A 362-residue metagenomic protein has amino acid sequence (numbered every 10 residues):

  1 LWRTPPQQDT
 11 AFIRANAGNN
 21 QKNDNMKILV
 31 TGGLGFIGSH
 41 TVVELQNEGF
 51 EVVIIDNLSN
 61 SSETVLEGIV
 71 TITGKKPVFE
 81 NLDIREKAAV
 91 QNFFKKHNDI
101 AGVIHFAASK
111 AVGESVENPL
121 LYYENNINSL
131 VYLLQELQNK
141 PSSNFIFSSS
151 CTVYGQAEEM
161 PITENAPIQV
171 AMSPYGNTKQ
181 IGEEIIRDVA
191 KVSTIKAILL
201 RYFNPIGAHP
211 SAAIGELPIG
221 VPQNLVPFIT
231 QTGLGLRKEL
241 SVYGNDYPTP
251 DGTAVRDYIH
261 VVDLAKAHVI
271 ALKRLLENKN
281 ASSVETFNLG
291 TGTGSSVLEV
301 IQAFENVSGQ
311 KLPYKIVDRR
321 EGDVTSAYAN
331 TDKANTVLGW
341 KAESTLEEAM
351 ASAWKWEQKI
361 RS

Functional and structural regions predicted by a protein language model:
Q7-Q8, Q21: Low-complexity, intrinsically disordered or signal/transmembrane-proximal segments
N23-A208: N-terminal Rossmann-like NAD(P)+-binding domain of SDR-like oxidoreductases, especially those catalyzing
F36, S173, R201, E216 (+4 more regions): Amphipathic alpha-helical recognition patches that constitute DNA-binding helices
Y123, M172-Q180, G215, I219-Q223 (+2 more regions): Short-chain dehydrogenase/reductase
S211-A213: Catalytic core of nucleotidyl cyclases, primarily class III adenylyl/guanylyl cyclases
V226-S362: C-terminal substrate-binding subdomain of Rossmann-fold SDR/epimerase-dehydratase oxidoreductases
